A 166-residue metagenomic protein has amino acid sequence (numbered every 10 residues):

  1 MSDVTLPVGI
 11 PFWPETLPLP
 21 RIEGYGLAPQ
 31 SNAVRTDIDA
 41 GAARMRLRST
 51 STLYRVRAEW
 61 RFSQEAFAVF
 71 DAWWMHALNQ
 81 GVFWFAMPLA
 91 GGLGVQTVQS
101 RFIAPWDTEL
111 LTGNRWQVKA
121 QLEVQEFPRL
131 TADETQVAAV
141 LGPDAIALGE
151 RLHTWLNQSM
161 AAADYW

Functional and structural regions predicted by a protein language model:
S2-W166: Extracellular/virion structural assembly segments
